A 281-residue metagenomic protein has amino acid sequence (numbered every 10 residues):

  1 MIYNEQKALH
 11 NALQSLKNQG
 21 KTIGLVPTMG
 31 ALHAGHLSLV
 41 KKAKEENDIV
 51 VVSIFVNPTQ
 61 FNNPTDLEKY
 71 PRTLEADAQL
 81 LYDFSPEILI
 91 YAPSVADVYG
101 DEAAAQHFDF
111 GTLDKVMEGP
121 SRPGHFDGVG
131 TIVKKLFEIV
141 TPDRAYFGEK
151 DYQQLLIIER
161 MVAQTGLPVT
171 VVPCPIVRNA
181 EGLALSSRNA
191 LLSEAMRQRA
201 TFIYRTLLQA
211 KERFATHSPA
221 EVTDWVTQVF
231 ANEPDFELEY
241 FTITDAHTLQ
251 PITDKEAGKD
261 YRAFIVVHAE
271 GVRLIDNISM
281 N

Functional and structural regions predicted by a protein language model:
I2-D235, T244, T248, G271 (+1 more regions): Nucleotidyltransferase catalytic core that binds NTPs
V162-T165, I252-T253, I265: Intrinsically disordered, low-complexity segments enriched in polar/charged residues with Gly/Pro, especially when
P234-E239, Y261-A263: A short pocket-lining beta-strand/turn micro-motif at the edge of beta-sheets
L238-A257: A conserved acidic, glycine/proline-rich C-terminal tail/linker
R262-F264, H268-N281: Generic C-terminus detector
